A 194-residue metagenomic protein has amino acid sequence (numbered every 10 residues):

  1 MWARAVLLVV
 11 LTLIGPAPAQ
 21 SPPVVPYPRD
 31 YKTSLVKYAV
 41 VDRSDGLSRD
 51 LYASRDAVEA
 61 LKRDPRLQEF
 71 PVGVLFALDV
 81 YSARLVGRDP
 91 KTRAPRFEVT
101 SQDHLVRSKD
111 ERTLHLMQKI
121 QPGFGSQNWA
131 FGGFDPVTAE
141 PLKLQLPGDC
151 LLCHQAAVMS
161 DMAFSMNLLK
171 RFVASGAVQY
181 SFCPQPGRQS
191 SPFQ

Functional and structural regions predicted by a protein language model:
R4-A5, K62, L116: Hydrophobic alpha-helical segments and their boundary regions
R4-I14: Bacterial N-terminal signal peptides
G15-A19: Sec/Tat signal peptide C-region and signal peptidase I cleavage site
S21-L35, V40-S44, L67, V72-Q194: Sequence context surrounding c-type heme c attachment/ligation sites in exported
R49-R66: N-terminal post-signal-peptidase region of extra-cytosolic proteins
